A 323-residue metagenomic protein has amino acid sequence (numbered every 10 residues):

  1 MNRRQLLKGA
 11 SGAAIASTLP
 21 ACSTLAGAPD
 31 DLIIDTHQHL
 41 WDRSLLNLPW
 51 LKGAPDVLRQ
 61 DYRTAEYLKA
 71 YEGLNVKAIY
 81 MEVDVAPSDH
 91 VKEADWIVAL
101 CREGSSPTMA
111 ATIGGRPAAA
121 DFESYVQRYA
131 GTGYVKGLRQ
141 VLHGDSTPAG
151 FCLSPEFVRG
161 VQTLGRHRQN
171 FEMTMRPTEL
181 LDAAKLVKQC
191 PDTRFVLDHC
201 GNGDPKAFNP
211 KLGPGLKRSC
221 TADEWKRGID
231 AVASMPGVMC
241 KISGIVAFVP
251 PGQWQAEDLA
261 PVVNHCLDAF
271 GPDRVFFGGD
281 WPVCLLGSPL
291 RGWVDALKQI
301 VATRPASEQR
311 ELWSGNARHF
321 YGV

Functional and structural regions predicted by a protein language model:
R3-L25, D31-T36, L45-G53, V57-G73 (+4 more regions): Mid-to-C-terminal alpha-helical segments outside catalytic/metal-binding sites
A28-H167, D223, V232, A296: Mid-domain alpha/beta scaffold segments of enzyme catalytic cores
H39, V83, G114-A118, V141-G144 (+4 more regions): Active-site beta-loop-alpha junctions enriched in small/polar residues
I79-E82, K241-G244, F276-G278, W313: Short beta-strand segments
S88-G104, P191-L197, D258-D268, W293-I300: Short, electropositive alpha-helical surface patch
V91-K92, S124, K185, E257 (+1 more regions): Generic recognition of short, well-ordered alpha-helical segments
E103-P107, Y134, Q189-R194, M235 (+2 more regions): Short helix-capping segments at alpha-helix termini
F151-F276: Catalytic pocket-lining loop regions of alpha/beta-barrel enzymes, especially the amidohydrolase/enolase/GH5 lineages
